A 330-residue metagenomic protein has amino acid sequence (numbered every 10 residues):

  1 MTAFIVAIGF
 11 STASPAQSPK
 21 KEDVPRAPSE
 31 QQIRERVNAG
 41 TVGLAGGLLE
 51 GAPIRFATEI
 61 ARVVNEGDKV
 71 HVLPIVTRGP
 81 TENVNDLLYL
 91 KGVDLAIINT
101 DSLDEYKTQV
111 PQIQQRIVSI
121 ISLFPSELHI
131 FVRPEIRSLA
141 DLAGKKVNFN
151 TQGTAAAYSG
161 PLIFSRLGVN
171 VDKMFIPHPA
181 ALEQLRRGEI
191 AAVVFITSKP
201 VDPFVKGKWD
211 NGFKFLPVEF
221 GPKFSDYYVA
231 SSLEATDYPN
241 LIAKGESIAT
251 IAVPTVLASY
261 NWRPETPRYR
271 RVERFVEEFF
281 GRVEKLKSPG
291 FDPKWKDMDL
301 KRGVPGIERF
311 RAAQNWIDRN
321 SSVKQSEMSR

Functional and structural regions predicted by a protein language model:
M1-G9: Bacterial N-terminal signal peptides
R26-I33, A52-K69, E278: Short, polar/charged alpha-helical segment
T41-V64, S126-E183, R187: Bilobed "Venus flytrap"/periplasmic-binding protein-like clamshell domains and structurally analogous long
A61-R62, L73-Q114, L182-Q184, I190 (+1 more regions): Pocket-flanking alpha-helical
V70-G79, N170-H178: Short beta-strand-to-loop elements that line the ligand-binding cleft of bilobed periplasmic-binding protein-like
T100-S102, V169-P267: Pocket-lining segment of extracytoplasmic ligand-binding domains
P111-S122, N240-I248: A structural signal for short loop-to-beta-strand junctions that line the ligand-binding cleft of periplasmic/secreted
A180-R187, T197-N211, F215, N261-W262 (+1 more regions): An extracytoplasmic/periplasmic, membrane-proximal ligand-sensing/linker region
